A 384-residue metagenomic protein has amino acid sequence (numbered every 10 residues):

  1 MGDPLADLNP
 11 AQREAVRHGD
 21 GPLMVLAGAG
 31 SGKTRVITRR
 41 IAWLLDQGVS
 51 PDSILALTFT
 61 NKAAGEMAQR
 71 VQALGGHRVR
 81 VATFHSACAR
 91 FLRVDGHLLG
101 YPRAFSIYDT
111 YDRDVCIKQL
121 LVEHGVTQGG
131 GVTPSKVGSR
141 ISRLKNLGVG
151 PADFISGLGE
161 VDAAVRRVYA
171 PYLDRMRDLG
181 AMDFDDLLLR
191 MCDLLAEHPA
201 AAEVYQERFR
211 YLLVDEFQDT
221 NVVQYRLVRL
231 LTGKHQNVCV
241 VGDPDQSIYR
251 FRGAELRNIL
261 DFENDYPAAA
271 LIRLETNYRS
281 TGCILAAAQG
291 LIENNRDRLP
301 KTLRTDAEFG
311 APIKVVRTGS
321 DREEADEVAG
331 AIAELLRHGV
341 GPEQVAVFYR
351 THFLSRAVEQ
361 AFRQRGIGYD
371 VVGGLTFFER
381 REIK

Functional and structural regions predicted by a protein language model:
M1-H18, L26-G28, C116-L179: N-terminal accessory segments
M1-Y108, E203, R257, L285-G290: P-loop NTPase Walker
A6-R17, G21-V25, V36, L55 (+5 more regions): Conserved helicase NTPase motor core
G21, V49-S53, G76-H77, K234-N237 (+5 more regions): Short glycine-/polar-rich loops that comprise or flank the Walker A/P-loop and associated switch/sensor motifs
A29-I37, P267-A270, T276-D370, T376-R381: Helicase P-loop NTPase motor core
S53-R140, A152-S156, V316, A329 (+2 more regions): Conserved P-loop NTPase-based nucleic-acid remodeling module centered on helicase motor cores
C88-D95, D245-R250, R279-S280, V371-K384: Short alpha-helix plus adjacent loop in nuclease-associated cores
G129, N146-P151, Q236, L291-T302: Proline-centered turn/helix-capping motifs that create local helix->coil transitions or kinks
